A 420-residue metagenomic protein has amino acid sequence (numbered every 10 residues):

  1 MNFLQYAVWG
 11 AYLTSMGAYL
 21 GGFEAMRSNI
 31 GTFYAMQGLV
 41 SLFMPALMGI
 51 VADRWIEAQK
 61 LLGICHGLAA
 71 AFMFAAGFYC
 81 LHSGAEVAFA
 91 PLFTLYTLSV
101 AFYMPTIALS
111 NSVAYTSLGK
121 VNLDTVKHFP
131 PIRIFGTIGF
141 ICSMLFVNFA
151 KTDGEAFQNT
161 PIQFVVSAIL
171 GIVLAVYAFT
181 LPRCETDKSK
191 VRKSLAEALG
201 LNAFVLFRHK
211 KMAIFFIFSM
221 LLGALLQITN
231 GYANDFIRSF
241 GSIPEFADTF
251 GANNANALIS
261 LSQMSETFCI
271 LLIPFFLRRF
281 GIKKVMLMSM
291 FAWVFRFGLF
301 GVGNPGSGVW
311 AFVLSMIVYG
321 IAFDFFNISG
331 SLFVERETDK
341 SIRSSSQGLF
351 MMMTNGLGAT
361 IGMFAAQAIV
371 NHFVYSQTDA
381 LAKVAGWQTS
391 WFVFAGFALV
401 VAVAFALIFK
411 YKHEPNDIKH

Functional and structural regions predicted by a protein language model:
M1-S41, K211-A247, N254-L258, N327: Helix-loop boundary and gating motifs at the non-cytosolic
F3, G67-M73, A85-L109, V113 (+2 more regions): Hydrophobic core of transmembrane alpha-helices in multi-pass small-molecule transporters, especially MFS/SLC-type
T32-A52, A257-I273: Central cavity-lining transmembrane alpha-helices of secondary-active solute carriers, predominantly the Major
L47, A75-L81, L170-R183, G356 (+2 more regions): Multi-pass alpha-helical transporter architecture, strongest for 12-TM Major Facilitator/SLC carriers used
G67-E86, F291-P305: C-terminal ends and interior cores of transmembrane alpha-helices in multi-pass membrane transporters/permeases
F149-I169, A368-A398: A membrane-interface helix-boundary motif in multi-pass transporters
P182-F216, S242-A247: Juxtamembrane intracellular "pre-TM" segments in multi-pass secondary transporters
K284-G330: C-terminal transmembrane helical hairpin of 12-TM major facilitator-type secondary transporters
